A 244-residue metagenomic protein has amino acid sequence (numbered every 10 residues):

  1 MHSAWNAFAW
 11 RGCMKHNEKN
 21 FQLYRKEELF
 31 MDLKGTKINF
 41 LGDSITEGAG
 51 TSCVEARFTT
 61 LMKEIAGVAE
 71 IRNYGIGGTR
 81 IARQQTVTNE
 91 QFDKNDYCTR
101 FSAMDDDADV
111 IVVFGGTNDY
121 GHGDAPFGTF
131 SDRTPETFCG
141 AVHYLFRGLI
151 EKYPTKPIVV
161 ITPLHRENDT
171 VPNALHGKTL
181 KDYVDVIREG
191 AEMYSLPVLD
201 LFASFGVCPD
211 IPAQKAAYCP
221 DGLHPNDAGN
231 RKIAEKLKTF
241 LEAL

Functional and structural regions predicted by a protein language model:
M1-L41, I45-R72, M104-D107, E151-K156 (+2 more regions): N-terminal secretory targeting modules
D32-N39, I45-G140: Conserved SGNH/GDSL esterase-like catalytic core that processes O-acyl groups on lipids and polysaccharides
D93-L244: Alpha-helical cap/lid subdomain in secreted, periplasmic, or secretory-pathway luminal O-acyl-processing enzymes
